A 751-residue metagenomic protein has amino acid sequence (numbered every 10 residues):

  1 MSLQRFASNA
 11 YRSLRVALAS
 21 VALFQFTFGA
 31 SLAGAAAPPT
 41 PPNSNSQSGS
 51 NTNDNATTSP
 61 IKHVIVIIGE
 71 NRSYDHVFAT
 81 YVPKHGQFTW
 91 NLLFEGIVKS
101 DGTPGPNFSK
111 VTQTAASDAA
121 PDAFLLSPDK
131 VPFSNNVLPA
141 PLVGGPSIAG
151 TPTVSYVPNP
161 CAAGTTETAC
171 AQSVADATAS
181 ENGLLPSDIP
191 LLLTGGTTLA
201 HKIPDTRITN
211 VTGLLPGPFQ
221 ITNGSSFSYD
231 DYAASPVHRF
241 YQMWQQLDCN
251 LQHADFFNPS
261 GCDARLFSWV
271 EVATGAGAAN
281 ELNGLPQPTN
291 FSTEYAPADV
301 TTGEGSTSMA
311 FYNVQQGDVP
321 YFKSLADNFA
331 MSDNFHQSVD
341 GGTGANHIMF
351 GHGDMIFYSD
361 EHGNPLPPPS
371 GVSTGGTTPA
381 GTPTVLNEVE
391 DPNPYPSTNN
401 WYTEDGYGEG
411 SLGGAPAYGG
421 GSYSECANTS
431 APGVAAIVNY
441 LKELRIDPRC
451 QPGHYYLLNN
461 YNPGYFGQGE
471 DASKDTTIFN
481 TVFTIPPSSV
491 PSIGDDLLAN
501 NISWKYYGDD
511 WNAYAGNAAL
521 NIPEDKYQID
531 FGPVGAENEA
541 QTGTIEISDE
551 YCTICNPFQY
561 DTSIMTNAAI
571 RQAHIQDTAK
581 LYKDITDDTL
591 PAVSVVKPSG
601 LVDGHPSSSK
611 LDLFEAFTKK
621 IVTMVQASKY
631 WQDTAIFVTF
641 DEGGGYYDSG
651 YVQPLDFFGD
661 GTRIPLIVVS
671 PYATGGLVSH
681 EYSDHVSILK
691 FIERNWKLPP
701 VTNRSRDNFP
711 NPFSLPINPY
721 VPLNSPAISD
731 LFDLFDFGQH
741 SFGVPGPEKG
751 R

Functional and structural regions predicted by a protein language model:
S2-L18: Bacterial N-terminal signal peptides that target proteins for export
Y11-L14, F24, F640-D641: Residue-level micro-sites within transmembrane alpha helices that shape and flank functional polar/acidic positions
R15-G29: Bacterial N-terminal signal peptides
A33-R751: N-terminal pro-sequences and low-complexity stem/linker regions of secreted or lumenal proteins
